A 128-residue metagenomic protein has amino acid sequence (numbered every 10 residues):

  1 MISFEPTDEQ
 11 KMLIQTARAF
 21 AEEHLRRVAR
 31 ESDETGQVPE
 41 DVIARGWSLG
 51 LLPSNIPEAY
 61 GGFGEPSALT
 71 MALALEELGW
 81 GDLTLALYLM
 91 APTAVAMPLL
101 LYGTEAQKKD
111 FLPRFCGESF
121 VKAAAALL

Functional and structural regions predicted by a protein language model:
M1-E9: Intrinsic disorder at enzyme termini
S3, A21, V28-A29: Long alpha-helical scaffolds
E9-E23: A non-catalytic, amphipathic alpha-helix used as a structural packing/dimerization or gating element in enzyme scaffolds
R26-L128: Glycine-rich flavin
